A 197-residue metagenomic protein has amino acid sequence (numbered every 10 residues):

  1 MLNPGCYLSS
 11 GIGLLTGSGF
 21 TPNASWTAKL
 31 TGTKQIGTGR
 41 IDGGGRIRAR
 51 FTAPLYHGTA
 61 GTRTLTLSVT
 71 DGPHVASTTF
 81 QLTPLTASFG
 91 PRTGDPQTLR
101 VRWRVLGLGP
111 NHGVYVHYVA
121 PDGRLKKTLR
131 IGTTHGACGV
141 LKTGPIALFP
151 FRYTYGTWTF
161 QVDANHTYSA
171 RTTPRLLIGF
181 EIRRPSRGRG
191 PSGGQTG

Functional and structural regions predicted by a protein language model:
M1-G197: Extracytoplasmic/secretory-pathway segments with low complexity and glycosylation-like composition
